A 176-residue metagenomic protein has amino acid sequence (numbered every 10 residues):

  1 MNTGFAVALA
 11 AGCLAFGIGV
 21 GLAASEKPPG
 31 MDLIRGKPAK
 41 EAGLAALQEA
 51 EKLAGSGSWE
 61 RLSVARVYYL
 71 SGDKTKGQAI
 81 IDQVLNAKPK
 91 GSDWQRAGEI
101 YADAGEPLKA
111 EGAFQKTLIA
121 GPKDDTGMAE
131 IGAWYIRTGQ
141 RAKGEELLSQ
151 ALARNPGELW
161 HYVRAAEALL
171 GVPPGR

Functional and structural regions predicted by a protein language model:
G36, L70, D103-A104, R137-T138 (+1 more regions): Register position in tetratricopeptide repeats
K52, D82-N86, L118-I119, L152-A153: Conserved structural position within tetratricopeptide repeats
G55, K88-P89, P122, P156: Short coil turns that delineate tetratricopeptide repeat
W59, S92-D93, T126, W160: Start-of-helix register in tetratricopeptide repeats
